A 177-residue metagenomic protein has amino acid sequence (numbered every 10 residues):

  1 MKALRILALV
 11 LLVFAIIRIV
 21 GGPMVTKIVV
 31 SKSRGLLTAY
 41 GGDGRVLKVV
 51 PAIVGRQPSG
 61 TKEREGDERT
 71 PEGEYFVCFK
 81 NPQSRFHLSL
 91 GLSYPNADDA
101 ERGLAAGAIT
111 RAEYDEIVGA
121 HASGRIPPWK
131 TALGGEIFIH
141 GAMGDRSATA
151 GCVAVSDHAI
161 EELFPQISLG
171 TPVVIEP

Functional and structural regions predicted by a protein language model:
M1-L12: N-terminal Sec-pathway targeting helices
A3, S31-R34, S93-P95: Short, flexible beta-strand-to-coil junctions
A15-E65, P177: Intrinsically disordered, low-complexity, Pro/Ser/Thr/Asn/Gly/Ala-rich spacer/linker segments adjacent to signal
G22-V25, P51-F79, H121-A122, D157-E161: N-terminal post-signal-peptidase region of extra-cytosolic proteins
T38-Y40, C78, S93, H140: Beta-strand residues in well-ordered beta-sheet regions across diverse protein folds
G42-G44, K80-P82, G144: Short polar/acidic secondary-structure junctions
K48, P71-Y75, F86-L88, G135: A generic structural signal for short beta-strands and their flanking turns/coil linkers
Q83-P177: Exported/periplasmic cell-wall-interacting domains
